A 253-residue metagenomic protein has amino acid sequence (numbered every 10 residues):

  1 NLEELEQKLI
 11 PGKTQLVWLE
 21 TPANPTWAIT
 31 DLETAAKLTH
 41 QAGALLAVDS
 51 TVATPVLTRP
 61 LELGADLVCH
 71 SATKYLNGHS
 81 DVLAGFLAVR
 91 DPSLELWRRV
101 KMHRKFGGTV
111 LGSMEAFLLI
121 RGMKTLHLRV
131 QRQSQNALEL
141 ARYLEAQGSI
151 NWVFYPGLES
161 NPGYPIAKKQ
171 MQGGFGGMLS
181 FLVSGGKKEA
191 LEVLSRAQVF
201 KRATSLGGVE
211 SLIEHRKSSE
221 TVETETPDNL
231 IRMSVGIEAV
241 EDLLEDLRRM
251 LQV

Functional and structural regions predicted by a protein language model:
N1-G148, F154: Conserved PLP-enzyme active-site core in the AAT-like
E3-E6, I10, R129, S195 (+1 more regions): PLP-dependent enzyme catalytic core of the Aspartate aminotransferase-like
L38, E139, Y143-Q147, E192 (+2 more regions): Generic non-transmembrane alpha-helical segments
S80, L87, V110, L179 (+2 more regions): Gly/Ser/Thr-rich beta-alpha loop segments that engage phosphate groups in nucleotides
P92, L96, E115, G186-E189 (+3 more regions): Alpha-helical structural motif
S149-I231, V235: Conserved C-terminal alpha-helix-loop-beta "cap" of PLP-dependent enzymes that closes/shapes the active-site mouth
